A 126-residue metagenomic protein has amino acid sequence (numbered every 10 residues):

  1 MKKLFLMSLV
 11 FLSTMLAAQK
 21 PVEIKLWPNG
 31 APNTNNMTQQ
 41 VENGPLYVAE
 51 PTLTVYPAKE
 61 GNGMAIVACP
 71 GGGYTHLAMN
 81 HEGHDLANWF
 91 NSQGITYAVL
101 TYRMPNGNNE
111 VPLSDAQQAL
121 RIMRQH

Functional and structural regions predicted by a protein language model:
M1-V22: Bacterial Sec-dependent N-terminal signal peptides
Q19-M64, N109: N-terminal cap/lid segment of alpha/beta-hydrolase-fold proteins
G63-G72: Short beta-strand element of the alpha/beta-hydrolase
A65, N91-A98: A fold-wide structural signal in alpha/beta-hydrolase
G71, I95, Y102-M104: Active-site loop/turn elements of alpha/beta-hydrolase fold enzymes, especially the short glycine-/histidine-rich
T75: Nucleotide phosphate-binding site architecture
A78-N80, D85, L100-H126: Catalytic nucleophile-loop/oxyanion-hole region of alpha/beta-hydrolase and closely related hydrolase-like folds
